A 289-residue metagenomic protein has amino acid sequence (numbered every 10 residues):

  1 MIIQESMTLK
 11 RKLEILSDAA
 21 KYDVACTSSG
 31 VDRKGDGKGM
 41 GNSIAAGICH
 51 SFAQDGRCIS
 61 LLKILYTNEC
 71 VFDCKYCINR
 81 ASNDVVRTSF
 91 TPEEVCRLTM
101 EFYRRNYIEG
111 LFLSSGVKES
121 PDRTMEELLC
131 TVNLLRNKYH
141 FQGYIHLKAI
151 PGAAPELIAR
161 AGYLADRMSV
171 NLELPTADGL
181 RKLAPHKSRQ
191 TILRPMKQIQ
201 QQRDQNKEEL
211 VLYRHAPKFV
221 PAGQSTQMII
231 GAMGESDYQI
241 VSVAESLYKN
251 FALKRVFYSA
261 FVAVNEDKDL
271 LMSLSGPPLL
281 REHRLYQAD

Functional and structural regions predicted by a protein language model:
M1-E69: Flexible, acidic/Gly-rich N-terminal and inter-domain linker regions that tether and position cofactor-handling modules
L61, C74, L113, V170 (+2 more regions): Conserved, mostly hydrophobic/aromatic
K63-I64, E93-R104, V211-L212: Short, charged beta->alpha transition segments
I64-E93: Canonical Radical SAM [4Fe-4S] cluster-binding loop centered on the CxxxCxxC motif and its immediate flanking residues
C77, G110-L113, M168-V170, V256: Hydrophobic residues within beta-strands of alpha/beta enzymes
N79-V85, L111-P121, I145, L180: Short acidic, glycine/Ser/Thr-rich loop/turn "cap" segments at secondary-structure junctions
C96, E119-Q287: Conserved AdoMet/S-adenosylmethionine-binding subsite of the radical SAM
M100-S114: Short Fe-S-cluster ligation motifs
